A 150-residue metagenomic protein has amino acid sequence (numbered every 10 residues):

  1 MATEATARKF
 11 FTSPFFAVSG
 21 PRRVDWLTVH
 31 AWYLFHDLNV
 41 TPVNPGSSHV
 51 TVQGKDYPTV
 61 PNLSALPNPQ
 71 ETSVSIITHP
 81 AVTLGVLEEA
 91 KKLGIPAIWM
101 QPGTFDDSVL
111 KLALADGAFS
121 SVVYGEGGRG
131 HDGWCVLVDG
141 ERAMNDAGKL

Functional and structural regions predicted by a protein language model:
M1-S13: Short N-terminal or domain-adjacent regulatory/targeting segments
F15, T72-S73, A97: Structural motif
F15-A17, R22: Conserved beta-strand elements of the Class I
R22-D25, V29-V52: NAD(P)-binding Rossmann-fold cofactor-contacting core
H36-L38, L93-I98, D116-S120: A short helix->loop->beta-strand "cap" motif at the edges of active sites that frequently abuts
V52-Q70, S75-G85: Glycine-rich, highly charged phosphate/nucleotide-binding loops
V82-W99: Rossmann-fold NAD(P) dinucleotide-binding segment
P102-G140: Rossmann-fold NAD(P)-binding glycine/threonine-rich loop
